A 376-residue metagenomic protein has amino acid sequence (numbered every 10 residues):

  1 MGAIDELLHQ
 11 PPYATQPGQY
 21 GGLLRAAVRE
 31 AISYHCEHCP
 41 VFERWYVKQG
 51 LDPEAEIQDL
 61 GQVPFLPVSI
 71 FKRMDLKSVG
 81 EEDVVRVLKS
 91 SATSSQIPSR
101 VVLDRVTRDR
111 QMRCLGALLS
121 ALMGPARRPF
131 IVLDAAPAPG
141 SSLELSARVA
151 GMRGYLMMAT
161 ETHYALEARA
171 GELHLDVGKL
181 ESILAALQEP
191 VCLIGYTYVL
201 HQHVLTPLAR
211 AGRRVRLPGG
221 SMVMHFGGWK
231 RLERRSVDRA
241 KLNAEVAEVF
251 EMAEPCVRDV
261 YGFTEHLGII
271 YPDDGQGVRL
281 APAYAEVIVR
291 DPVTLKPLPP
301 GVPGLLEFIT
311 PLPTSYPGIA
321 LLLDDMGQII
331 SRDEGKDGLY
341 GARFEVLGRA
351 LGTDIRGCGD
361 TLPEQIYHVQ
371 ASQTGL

Functional and structural regions predicted by a protein language model:
M1-T15, G22-Y34, E144-S146, M152-L376: Active-site glycine/GP-rich loop and adjacent strand/helix microenvironment that borders small-molecule binding pockets
G18-G22, E37, V41-K89, I97-V101 (+3 more regions): Active-site diphosphate/adenylate-binding microenvironment
T93-S94, T264: Ser/Thr-centric signal marking residues that sit in or immediately flank functional binding/regulatory motifs
S94, Q111-E172, K179: Internal, well-ordered alpha/beta segment that forms a basic, Gly-enriched binding/recognition surface
S95-I97, T294-L295: Detector for glycine-centered tight turns/loop "hinges" at secondary-structure junctions
Q96, P137, G228-R231: A short, flexible beta-alpha/helix-coil linker loop
V102-V106: N-terminal glycine-rich phosphate-binding loop and ensuing alpha1 helix
T107-Q111, Y196: Phosphate/oxyanion-binding active-site loops and adjacent basic polyanion-contact surfaces
